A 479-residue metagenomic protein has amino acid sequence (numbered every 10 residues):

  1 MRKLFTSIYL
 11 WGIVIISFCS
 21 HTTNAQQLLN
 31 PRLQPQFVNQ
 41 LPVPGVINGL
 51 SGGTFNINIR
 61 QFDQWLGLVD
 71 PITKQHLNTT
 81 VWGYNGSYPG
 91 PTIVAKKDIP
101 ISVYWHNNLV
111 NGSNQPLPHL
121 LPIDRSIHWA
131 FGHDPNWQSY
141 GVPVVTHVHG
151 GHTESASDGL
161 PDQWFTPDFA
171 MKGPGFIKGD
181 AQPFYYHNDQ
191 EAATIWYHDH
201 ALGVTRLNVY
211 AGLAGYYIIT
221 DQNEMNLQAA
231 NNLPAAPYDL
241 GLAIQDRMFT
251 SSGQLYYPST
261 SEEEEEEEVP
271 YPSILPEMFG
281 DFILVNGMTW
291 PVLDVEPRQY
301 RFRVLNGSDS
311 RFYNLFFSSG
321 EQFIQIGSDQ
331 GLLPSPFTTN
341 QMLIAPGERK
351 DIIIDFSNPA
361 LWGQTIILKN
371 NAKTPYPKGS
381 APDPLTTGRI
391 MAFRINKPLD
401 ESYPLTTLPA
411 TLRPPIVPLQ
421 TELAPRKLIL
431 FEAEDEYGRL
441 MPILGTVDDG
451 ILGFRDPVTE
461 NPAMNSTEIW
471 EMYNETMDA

Functional and structural regions predicted by a protein language model:
M1-L10: Bacterial N-terminal signal peptides that target proteins for export
Y9-F18: Bacterial N-terminal signal peptides
S20-T22: N-terminal signal peptide c-region/cleavage motif recognized by signal peptidases
A25-V148, H152-K172, A181, E266-F302 (+3 more regions): N-terminal, post-signal-peptide metal-ligating segments of extracellular/periplasmic oxidoreductases, dominated by
I101-V103, G175-P183, A345-I354: Short Pro-Gly-centered flexible turn/kink motifs
L109, T205, S308-S310, T476-D478: Short, acidic/polar linear motifs in exposed loop/turn regions
N136, T153-A170, I244, M248-S252 (+2 more regions): Histidine- and aromatic-rich segments of cupredoxin/plastocyanin-like copper-binding domains
M171-N208: A conserved hydrophobic secondary-structure block that centers on an alpha-helix together with its immediately flanking
